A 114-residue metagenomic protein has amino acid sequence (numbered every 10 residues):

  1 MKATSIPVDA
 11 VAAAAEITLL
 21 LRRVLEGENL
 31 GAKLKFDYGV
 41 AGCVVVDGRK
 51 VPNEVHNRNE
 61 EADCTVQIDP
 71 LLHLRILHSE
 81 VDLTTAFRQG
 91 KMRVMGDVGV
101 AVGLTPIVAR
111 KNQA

Functional and structural regions predicted by a protein language model:
M1-A114: Feature captures hydrophobic
